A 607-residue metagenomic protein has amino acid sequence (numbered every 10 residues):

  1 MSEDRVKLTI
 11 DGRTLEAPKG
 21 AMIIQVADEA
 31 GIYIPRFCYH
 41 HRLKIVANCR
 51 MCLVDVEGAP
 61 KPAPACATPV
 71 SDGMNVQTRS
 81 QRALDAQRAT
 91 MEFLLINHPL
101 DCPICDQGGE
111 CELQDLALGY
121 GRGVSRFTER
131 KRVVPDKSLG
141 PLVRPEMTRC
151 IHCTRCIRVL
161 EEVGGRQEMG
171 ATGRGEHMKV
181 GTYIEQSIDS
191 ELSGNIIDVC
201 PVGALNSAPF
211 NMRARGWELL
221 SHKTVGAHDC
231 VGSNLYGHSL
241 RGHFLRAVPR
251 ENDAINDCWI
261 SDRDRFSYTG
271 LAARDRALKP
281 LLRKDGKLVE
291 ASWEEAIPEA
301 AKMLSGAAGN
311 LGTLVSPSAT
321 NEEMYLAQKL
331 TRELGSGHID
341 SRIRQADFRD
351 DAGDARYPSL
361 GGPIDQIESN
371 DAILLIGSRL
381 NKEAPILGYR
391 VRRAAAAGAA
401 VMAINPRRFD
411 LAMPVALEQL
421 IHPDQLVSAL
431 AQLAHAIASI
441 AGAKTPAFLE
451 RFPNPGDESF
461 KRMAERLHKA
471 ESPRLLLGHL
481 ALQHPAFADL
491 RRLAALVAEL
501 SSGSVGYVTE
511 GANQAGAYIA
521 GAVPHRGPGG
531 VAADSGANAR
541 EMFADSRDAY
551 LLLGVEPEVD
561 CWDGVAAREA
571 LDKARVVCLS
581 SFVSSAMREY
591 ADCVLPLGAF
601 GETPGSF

Functional and structural regions predicted by a protein language model:
M1-M22: Generic start-of-chain signal for non-secretory N-termini
M1-S2, P103, G109, D257: Intrinsic disorder at enzyme termini
L8-T9, D72-R79, K179-E185, L411-I421 (+2 more regions): Short beta-alpha connecting loops at secondary-structure transitions that line or flank enzyme active sites
G12, H40, E146-M147: Aromatic-flanked redox-active Cys/Sec active sites in thiol-based oxidoreductases, especially the WC-centered
P18-I23, C66-S71, P249-A254, E295: A short, sequence-level motif marking secondary-structure junctions
I23-E57: A basic, amphipathic helix-loop patch mediating RNA/tRNA/ribosome contacts
R50-G226, V231-L235, R241-H243: Fe-S ferredoxin-like electron-transfer domains and their immediately adjacent linker/connector regions across
L95, P99, E146-M147, C153 (+4 more regions): Catalytic alpha/large subunits of respiratory electron-transfer oxidoreductases, centered on bis-MGD molybdoenzymes
